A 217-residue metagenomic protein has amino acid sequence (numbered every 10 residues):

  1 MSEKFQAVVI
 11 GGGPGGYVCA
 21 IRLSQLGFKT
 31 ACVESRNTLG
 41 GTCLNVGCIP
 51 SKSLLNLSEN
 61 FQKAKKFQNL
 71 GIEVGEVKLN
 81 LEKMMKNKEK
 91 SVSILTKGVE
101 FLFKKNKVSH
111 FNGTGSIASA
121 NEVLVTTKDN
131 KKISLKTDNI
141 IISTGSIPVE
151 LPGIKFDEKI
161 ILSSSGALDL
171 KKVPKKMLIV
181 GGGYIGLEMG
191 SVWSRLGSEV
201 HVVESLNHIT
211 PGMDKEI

Functional and structural regions predicted by a protein language model:
S2-F5, I21-V173, L206-T210, I217: Glycine-rich flavin
S2-G13, V173-V180: Beta1/beta-strand and adjacent pyrophosphate-binding region of the FAD-binding site in flavoprotein oxidoreductases
Q6-C32, G186-S194: N-terminal Rossmann-like FAD-binding beta1-loop-alpha1 element of flavoenzymes
G11, K90-S91, G181, M213: Residues that cap or flank secondary-structure elements
I160, K171-M213: Rossmann-like NAD(P)H-binding beta-loop-alpha module
